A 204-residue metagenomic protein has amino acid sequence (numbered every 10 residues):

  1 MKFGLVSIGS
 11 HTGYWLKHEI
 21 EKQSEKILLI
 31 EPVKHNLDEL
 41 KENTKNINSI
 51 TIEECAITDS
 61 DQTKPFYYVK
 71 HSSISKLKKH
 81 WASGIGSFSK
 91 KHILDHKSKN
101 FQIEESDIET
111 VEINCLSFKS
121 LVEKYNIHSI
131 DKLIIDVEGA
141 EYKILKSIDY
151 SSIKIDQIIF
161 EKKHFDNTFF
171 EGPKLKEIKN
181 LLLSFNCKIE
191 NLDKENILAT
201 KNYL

Functional and structural regions predicted by a protein language model:
M1-L204: Phosphate/nucleotide-binding beta-alpha loop and adjacent structural elements of enzyme active sites
